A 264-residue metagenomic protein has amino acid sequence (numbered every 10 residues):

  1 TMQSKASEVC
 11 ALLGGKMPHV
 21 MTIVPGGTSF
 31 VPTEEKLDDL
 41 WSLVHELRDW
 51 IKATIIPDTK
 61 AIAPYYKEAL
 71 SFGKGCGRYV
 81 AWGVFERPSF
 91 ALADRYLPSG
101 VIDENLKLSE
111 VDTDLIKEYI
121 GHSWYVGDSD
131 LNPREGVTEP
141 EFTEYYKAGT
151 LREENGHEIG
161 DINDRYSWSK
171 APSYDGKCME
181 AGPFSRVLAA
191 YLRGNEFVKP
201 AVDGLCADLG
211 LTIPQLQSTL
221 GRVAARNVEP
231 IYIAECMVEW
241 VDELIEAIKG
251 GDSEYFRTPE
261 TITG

Functional and structural regions predicted by a protein language model:
T1-G264: Active-site bordering "gate/hinge" segments that shape substrate access to catalytic or cofactor-binding pockets
